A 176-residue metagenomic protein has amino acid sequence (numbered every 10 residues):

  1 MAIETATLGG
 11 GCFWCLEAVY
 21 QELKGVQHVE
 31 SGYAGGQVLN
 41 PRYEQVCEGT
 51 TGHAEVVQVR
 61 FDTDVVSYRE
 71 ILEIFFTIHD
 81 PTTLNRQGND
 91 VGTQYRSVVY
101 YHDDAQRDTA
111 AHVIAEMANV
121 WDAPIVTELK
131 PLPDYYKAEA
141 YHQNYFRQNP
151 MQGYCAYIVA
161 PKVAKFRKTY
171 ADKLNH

Functional and structural regions predicted by a protein language model:
M1-H176: Flexible coil/turn and secondary-structure edge motifs
